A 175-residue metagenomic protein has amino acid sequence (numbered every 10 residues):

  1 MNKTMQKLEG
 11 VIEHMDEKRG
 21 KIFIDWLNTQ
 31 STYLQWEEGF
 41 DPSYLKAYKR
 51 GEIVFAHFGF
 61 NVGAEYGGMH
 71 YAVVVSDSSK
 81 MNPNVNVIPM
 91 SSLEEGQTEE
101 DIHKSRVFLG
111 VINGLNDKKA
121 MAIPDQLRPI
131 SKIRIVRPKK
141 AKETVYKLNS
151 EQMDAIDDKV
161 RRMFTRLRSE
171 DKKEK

Functional and structural regions predicted by a protein language model:
M1-Y33, E37, K46, T98-K175: C-terminal terminal-subdomain/extension
F40, N61: Generic anion/oxyanion-binding catalytic loop in active/binding sites
P42-Y48: Disordered, polybasic Ser/Thr-rich segments at the N-terminal boundary of pleckstrin homology
V54, H70, A120: Short beta-strand or tight-loop elements that sit immediately N-terminal to catalytic metal-binding acidic residues
V62-N113: Compact nucleic-acid interaction/catalytic patches
